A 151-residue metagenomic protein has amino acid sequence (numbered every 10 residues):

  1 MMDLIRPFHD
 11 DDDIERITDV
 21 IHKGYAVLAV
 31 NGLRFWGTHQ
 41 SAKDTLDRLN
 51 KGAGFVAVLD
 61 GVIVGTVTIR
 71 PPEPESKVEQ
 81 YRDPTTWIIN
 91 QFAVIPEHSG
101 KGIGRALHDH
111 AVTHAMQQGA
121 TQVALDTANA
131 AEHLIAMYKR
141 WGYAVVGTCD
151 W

Functional and structural regions predicted by a protein language model:
M1-D12: Conserved N-terminal entry element of GNAT/NAT acetyltransferase domains
D11, T18, H22-D47: Conserved GNAT-fold acetyl-CoA-binding loop/helix
V56, V62-P71, I88, A93: Conserved beta-strand in the GNAT
V78-P96, D126: Conserved acetyl-CoA binding element of GNAT-fold acetyltransferases
V94, G100-T113, A136-R140: Conserved acetyl-CoA-binding loop-helix of GNAT-fold acetyltransferases
A115-T127: Conserved GNAT acetyl-CoA-binding A-motif
A124-I135, W151: Conserved beta-strand-loop-alpha-helix junction that forms the acyl-donor binding cleft
Y138-T148: Conserved acetyl-CoA-binding loop of GNAT-fold acetyltransferases
